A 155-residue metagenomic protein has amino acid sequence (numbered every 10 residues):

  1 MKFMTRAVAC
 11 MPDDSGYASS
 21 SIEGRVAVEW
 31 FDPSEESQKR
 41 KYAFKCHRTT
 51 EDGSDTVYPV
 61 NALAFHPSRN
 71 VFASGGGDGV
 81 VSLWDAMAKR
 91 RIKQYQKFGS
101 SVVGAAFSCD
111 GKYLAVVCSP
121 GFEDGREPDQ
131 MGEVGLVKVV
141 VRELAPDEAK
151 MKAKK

Functional and structural regions predicted by a protein language model:
M1-K155: WD40-repeat beta-propeller superdomains and closely related acidic/aromatic-rich repeat-like regions
